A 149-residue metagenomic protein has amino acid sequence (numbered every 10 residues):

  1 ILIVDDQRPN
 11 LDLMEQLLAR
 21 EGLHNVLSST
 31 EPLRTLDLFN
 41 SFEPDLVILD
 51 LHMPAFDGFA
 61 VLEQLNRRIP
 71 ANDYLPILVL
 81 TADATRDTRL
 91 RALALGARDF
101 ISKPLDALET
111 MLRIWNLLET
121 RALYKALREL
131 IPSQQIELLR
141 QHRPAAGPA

Functional and structural regions predicted by a protein language model:
D5, D50, T81: Active-site residues of response regulator receiver
R8-L27: Two-component/phosphorelay signaling modules centered on CheY-like receiver
E15-Q16, S41, A60, D73 (+1 more regions): Alpha4 helix (beta4-alpha4-beta5 surface) of REC/receiver domains from two-component response regulators
S28-L46: Acidic, metal-coordinating helix/loop segments flanking the phosphotransfer/catalytic sites of two-component signaling
T30-E31, D57-E63, Q135: Acidic catalytic/metal-coordinating carboxylates
D37, F59-N72: Short amphipathic alpha-helix used as the core "switch/output" element in two-component signaling
P54-D57, T81, T85, K103: The feature encodes the CheY-like receiver
P104-I114, L118, A122: C-terminal output helix
